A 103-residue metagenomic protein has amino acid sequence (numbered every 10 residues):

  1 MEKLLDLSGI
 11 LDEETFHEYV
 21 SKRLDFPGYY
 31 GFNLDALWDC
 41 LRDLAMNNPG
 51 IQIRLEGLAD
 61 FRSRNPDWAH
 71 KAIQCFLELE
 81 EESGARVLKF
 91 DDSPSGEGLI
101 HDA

Functional and structural regions predicted by a protein language model:
M1-G28, L44-A103: N-terminal intrinsically disordered, low-complexity segments enriched in P/E/S/T
